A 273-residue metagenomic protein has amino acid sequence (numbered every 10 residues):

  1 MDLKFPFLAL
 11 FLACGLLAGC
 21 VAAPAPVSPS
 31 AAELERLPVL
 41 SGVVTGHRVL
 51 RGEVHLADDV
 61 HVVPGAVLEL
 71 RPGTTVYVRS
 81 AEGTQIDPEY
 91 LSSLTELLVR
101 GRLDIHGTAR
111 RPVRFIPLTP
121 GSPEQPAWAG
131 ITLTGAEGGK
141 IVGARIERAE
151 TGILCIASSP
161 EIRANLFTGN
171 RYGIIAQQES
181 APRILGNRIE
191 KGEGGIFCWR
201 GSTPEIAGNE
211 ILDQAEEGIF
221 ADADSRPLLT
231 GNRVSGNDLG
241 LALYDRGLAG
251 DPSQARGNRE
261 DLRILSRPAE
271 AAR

Functional and structural regions predicted by a protein language model:
M1-L8: Bacterial N-terminal signal peptides that target proteins for export
L17-G19: C-terminal motif of bacterial Sec signal peptides marking the signal peptidase cleavage site
V21-R273: Beta-strand/loop edge motif enriched in small/polar residues
